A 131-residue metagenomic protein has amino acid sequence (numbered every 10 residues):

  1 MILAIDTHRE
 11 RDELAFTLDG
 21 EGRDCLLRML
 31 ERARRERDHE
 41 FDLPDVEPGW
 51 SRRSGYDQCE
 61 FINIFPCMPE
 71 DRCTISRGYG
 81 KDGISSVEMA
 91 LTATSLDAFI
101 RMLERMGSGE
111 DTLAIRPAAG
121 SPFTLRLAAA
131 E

Functional and structural regions predicted by a protein language model:
M1-E131: Positively charged, low-complexity terminal tracts and the immediately adjacent first secondary-structure elements
